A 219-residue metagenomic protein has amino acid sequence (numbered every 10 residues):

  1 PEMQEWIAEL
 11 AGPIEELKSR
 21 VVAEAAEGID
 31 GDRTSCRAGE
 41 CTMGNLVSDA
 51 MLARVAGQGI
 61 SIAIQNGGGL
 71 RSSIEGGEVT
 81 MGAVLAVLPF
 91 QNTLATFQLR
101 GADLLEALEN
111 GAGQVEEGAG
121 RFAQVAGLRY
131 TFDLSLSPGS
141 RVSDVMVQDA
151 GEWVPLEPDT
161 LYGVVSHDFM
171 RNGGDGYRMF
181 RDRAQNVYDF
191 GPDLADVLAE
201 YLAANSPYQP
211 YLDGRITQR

Functional and structural regions predicted by a protein language model:
P1-V79: Hard-cation-handling environments
N45-R219: Feature captures C-terminal
